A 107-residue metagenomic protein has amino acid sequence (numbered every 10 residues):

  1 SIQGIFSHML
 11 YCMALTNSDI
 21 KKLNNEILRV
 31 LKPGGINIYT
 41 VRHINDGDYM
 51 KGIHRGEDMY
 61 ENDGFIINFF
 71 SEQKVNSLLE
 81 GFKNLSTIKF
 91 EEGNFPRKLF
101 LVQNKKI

Functional and structural regions predicted by a protein language model:
S1-I5: A short acidic, Gly/Pro-enriched loop at the edge of an enzyme's catalytic core that lines a small-molecule cofactor
F6, L10: A conserved beta-strand element that flanks and buttresses the S-adenosyl-L-methionine
C12-T16: A short His-aromatic
K21-P33: A short glycine-rich, Lys/Arg-flanked "PGG" loop and its adjoining helix->strand segment in the class I
K22, I36-K106: Class I (Rossmann-like) S-adenosyl-L-methionine-dependent methyltransferase catalytic domain, capturing the SAM-binding
